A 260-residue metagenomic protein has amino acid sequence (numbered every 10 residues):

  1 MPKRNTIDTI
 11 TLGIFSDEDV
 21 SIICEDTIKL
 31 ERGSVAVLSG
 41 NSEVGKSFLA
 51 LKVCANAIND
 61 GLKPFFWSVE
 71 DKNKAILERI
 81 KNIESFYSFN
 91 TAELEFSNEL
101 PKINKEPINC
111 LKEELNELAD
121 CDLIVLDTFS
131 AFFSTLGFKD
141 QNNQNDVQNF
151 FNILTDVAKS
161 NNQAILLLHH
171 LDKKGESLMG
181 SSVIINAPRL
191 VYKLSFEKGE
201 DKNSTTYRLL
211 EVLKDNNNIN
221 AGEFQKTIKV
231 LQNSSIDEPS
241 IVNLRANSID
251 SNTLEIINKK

Functional and structural regions predicted by a protein language model:
P2-C24: N-terminal pre-Walker A segment at the start of P-loop NTPase domains
S21-D26, N41-V44, D60-N149, L231-S235 (+1 more regions): Conserved inter-motif catalytic segment of the P-loop NTP-binding fold
D26-G33: Phosphate-binding P-loop
E31, F132-L136, L171-S177: Short, solvent-exposed loop/turn segments at secondary-structure junctions
V35-A36, P64: Conserved beta-strand position immediately N-terminal to the Walker
V37-S39, E43, F48, N145-S240: Phosphate-binding/switch region of NTP-binding enzymes
L49, V53: Hydrophobic positions on the alpha1 helix immediately C-terminal to the Walker A/P-loop
A55-N59, N116, K159: Residue-level signal for alpha-helix termini/capping positions
